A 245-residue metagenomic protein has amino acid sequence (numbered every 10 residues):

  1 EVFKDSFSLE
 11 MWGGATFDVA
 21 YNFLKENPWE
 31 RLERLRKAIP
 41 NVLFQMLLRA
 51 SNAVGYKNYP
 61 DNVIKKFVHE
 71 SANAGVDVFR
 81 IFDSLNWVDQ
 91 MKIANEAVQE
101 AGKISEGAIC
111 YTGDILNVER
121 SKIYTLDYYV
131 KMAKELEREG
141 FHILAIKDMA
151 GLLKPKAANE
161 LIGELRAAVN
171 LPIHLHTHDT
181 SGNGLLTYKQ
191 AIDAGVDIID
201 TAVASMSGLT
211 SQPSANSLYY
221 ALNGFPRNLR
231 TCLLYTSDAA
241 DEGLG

Functional and structural regions predicted by a protein language model:
V2-S8, E30, R34-A38, N58-A168 (+2 more regions): Alpha/beta enzyme core
K4-V19: Terminal or standalone catalytic/regulatory effector modules within metabolic enzymes and repeat proteins
F7-M11, V42-L48, F79, S105-I109 (+3 more regions): Hydrophobic faces of well-ordered beta-strands that scaffold small-molecule active sites in alpha/beta enzyme cores
G14-T16, L47-S51, S84-N86, A108-N117 (+3 more regions): Active-site beta-loop-alpha junctions enriched in small/polar residues
D197-S211: Glycine-rich phosphate-binding active-site loops on the catalytic face of alpha/beta enzymes
T210-N228: C-terminal helical cap(s) of enzyme catalytic domains, especially alpha/beta-barrels
L229-L234: Phosphate/diphosphate-binding loops
Y235-A240: Conserved small/polar residues in nucleotide/adenosyl-binding loops
